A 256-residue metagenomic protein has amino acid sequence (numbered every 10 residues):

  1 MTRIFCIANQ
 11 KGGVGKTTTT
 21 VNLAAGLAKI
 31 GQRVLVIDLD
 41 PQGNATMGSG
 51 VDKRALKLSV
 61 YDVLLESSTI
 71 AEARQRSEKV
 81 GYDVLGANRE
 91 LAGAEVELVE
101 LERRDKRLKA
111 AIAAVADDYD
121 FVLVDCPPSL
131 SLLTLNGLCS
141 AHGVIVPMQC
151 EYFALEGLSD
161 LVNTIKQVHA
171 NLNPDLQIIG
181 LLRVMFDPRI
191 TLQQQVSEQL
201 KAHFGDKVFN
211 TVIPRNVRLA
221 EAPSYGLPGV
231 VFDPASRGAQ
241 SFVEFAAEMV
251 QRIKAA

Functional and structural regions predicted by a protein language model:
M1-A256: P-loop NTP-binding core
